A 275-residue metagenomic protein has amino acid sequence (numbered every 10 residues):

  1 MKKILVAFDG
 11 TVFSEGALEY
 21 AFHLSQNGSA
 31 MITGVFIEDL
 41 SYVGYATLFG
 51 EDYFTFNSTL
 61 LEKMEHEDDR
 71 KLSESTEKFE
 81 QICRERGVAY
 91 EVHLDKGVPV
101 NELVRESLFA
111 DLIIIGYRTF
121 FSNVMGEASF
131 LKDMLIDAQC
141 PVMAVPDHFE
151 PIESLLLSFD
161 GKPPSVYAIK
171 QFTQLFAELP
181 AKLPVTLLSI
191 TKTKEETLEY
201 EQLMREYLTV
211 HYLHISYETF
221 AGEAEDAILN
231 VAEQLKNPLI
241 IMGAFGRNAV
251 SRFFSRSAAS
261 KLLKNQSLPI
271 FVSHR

Functional and structural regions predicted by a protein language model:
M1-S58, D137, E150-T219, Q234-N237: Small/aliphatic-rich secondary-structure junction motif
S14, V92, V100-F149, A232-R275: Gly/Ser-rich helix-loop-strand patches that form or flank binding pockets for ribonucleotide-derived cofactors
L24, I82, E102-E106, A227 (+1 more regions): CheY-like receiver
T55-S73: A short acidic, glycine-rich active-site loop that binds or catalyzes chemistry on phosphate/adenosine moieties
D68, L72-T76, T197, E201: N-terminal membrane-insertion helices
K71-K78, I82-V88: Ordered, amphipathic secondary-structure segments that act as subunit-interaction surfaces in large macromolecular
C83-E91, H211-S216: A short helix-to-beta-strand connector/capping loop
L94-N101, F220-E225: Charged docking surfaces used in two-component/phosphorelay signaling
